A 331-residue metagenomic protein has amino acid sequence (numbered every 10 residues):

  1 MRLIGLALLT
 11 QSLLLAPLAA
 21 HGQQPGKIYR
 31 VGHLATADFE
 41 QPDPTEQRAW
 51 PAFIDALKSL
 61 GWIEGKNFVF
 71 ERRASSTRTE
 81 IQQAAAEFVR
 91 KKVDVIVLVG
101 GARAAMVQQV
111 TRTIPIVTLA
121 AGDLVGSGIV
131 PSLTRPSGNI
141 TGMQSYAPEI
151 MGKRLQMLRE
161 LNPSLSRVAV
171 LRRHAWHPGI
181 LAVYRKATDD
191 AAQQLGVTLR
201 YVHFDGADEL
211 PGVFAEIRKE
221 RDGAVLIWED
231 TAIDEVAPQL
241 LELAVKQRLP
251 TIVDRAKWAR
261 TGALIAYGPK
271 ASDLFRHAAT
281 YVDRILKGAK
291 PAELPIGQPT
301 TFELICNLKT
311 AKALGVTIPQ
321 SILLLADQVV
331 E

Functional and structural regions predicted by a protein language model:
M1-E331: Short hydrophobic alpha-helices and adjacent helix-cap/hinge residues
